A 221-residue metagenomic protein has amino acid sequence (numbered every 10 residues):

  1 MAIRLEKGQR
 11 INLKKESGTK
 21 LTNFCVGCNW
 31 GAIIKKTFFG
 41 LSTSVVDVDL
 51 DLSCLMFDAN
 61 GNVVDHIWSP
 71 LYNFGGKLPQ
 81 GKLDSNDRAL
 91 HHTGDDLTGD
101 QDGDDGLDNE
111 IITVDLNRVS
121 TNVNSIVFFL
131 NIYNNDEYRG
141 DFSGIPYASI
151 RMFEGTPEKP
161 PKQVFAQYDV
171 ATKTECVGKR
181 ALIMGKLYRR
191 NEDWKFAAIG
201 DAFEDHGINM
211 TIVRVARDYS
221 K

Functional and structural regions predicted by a protein language model:
M1-K221: Intrinsic-disorder/low-complexity signal
